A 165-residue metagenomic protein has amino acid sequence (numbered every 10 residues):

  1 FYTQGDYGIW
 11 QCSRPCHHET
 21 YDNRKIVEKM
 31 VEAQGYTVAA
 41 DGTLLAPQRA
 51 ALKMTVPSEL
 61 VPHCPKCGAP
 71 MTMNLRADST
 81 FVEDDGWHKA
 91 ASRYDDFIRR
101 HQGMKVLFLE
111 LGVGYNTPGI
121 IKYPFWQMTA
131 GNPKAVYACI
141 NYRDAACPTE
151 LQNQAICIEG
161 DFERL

Functional and structural regions predicted by a protein language model:
F1-L165: Conserved catalytic alpha/beta core of Sir2/sirtuin-type deacylases, generalized to analogous enzyme cores that bind
